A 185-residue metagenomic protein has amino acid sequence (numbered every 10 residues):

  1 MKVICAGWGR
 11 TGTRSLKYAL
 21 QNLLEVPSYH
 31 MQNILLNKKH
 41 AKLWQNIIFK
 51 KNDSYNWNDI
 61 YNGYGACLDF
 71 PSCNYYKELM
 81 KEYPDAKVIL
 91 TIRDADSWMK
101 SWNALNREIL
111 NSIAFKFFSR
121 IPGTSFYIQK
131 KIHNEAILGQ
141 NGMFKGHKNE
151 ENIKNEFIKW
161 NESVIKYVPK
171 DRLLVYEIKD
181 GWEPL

Functional and structural regions predicted by a protein language model:
M1-N58, N62: PAPS-dependent sulfotransferase catalytic core
C5-G7, Q32, L68-S72, I92-R93 (+1 more regions): Short His-Asn-centered micro-motif
T13-K17, N37-K39, Y75-E78, D96-S101 (+1 more regions): Short catalytic/ligand-binding loop motif for oxyanion handling, primarily in non-cytosolic enzymes, centered on
S15, A19, E78, E156-Y167 (+1 more regions): Amphipathic alpha-helical segments that form well-ordered structural scaffolds and often line/cohere around active
L23-Y29, N33, K77-E150: PAPS-dependent sulfotransferase catalytic domain
N52, N56-D59, L68-P71, N152-W160: Soluble or luminal CAZymes and related metallo-dependent hydrolases
N56-V88: Hydrophobic/aromatic-rich structural module bridging two neighboring secondary-structure elements via a short loop
R93, G146-N155, I165-P184: Phosphate-binding beta-loop-alpha motif at adenosine-nucleotide cofactor sites
